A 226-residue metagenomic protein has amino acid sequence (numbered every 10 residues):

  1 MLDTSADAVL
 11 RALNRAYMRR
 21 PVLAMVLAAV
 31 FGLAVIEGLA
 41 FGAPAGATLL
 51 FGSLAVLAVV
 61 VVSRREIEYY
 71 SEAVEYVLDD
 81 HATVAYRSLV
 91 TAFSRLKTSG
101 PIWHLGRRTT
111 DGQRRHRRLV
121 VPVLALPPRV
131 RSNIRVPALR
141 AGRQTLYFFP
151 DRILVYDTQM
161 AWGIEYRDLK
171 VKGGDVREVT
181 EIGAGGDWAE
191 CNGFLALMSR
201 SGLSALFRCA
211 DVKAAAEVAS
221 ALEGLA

Functional and structural regions predicted by a protein language model:
M1-L13, S53-R135: N-terminal topogenic membrane-targeting module
D3-T4, Y76-D80, V84, K170-A226: Acidic, Ser/Thr- and proline-rich intrinsically disordered linker/docking segments of eukaryotic scaffolds
L10-A29: Juxtamembrane interface helix immediately N-terminal to a transmembrane segment
L27-E37: Hydrophobic, membrane-inserted alpha-helices
I36-L54: Hydrophobic alpha-helical transmembrane segments
P128-G163: Conserved beta-hairpin
D157-V176: Conserved mid-sequence domains
